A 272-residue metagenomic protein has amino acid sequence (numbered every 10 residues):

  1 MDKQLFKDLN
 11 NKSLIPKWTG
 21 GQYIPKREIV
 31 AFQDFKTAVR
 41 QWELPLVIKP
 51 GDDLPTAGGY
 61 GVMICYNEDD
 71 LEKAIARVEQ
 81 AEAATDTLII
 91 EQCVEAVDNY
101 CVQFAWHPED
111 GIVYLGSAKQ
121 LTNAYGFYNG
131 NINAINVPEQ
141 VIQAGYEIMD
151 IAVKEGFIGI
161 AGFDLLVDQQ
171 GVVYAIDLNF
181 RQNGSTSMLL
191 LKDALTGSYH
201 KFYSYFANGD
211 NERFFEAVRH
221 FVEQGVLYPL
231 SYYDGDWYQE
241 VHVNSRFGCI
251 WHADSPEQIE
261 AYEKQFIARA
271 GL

Functional and structural regions predicted by a protein language model:
M1-E43, D52-T56: Conserved N-proximal alpha/beta basic substrate-recognition cap immediately N-terminal to, or forming the N-lobe
T19, Q41-I64, A84-A96, F163: ATP-grasp fold ATP-binding core
K26, L46-I75, N99-C101, L121-I135: Glycine-rich phosphate-binding loop of ATP-grasp-fold ATP-dependent ligases
V47, A175-L178: Short hydrophobic beta-strand that contains or immediately precedes a catalytic carboxylate
E68-L121, L166-Y174: Phosphate-binding site of ATP-dependent enzymes
E95-V97, C101-G156, N179-F206: ATP-dependent carboxylate/phosphate-activation module, predominantly the ATP-grasp catalytic core and closely related
G126-Q170, E212-P229: A long amphipathic alpha-helix within ATP-dependent nucleotide-binding catalytic cores
T196-L272: Peripheral (often C-terminal) accessory segments that flank ATP-dependent C-N-forming ligase machineries
